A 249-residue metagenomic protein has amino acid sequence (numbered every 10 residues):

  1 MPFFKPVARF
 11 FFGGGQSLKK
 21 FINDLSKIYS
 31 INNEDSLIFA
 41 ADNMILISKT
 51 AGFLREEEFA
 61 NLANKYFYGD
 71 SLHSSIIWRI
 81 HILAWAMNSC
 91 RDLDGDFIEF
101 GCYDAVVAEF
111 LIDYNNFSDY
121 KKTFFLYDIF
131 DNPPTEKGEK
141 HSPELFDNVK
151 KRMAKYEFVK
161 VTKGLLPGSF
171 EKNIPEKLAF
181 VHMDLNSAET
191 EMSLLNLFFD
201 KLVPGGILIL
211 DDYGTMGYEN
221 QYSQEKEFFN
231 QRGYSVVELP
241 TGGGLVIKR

Functional and structural regions predicted by a protein language model:
M1-D70: Membrane-proximal basic amphipathic "stem/tether" segments
F3, V7, I77, V246-I247: Intrinsically disordered, low-complexity sequence elements enriched in Ser/Thr/Gly/Pro
T50-S74, A84, R91-R249: S-adenosylmethionine/decaboxylated-SAM
W78-I82: N-terminal pre-P-loop "Q-motif" helix
